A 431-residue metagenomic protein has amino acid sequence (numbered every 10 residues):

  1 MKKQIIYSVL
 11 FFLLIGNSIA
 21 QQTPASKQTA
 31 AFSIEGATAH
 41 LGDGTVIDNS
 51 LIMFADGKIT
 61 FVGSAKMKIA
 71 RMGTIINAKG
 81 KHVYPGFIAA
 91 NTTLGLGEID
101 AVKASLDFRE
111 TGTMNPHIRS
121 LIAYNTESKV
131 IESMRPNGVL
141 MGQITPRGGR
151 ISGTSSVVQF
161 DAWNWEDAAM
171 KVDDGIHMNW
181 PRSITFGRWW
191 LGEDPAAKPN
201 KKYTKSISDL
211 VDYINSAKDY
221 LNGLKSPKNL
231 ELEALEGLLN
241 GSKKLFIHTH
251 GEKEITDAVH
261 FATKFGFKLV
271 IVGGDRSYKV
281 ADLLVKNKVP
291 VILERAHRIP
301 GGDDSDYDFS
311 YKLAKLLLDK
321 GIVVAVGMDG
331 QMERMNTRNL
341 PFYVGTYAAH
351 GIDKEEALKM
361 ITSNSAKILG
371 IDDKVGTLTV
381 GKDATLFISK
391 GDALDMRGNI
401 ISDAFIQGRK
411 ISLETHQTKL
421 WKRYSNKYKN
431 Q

Functional and structural regions predicted by a protein language model:
M1-S26: Bacterial Sec-dependent N-terminal signal peptides
P24-S26, A30, A39, D43-Y84: Histidine-rich, glycine-flanked metal-binding segment
T29-I34, I69-L121, P136: Replace "His-x-His-based motif
G36, I99-D100, S105-T111, H117 (+4 more regions): His/Asp/Glu-enriched, well-ordered alpha-helical/loop segment that forms or immediately abuts the divalent-metal
A37-H40, D48, T379-Y424: C-terminal cap of metal-dependent C-N hydrolases
S64, F87, G97-V102, T154-S155 (+1 more regions): Short, solvent-exposed loop/turn and secondary-structure capping segments
V130, N137-L269: Polyanionic/metal-chelating signatures
K253-D319: Extended hydrophobic/aromatic segments used for targeting, binding, or gating
